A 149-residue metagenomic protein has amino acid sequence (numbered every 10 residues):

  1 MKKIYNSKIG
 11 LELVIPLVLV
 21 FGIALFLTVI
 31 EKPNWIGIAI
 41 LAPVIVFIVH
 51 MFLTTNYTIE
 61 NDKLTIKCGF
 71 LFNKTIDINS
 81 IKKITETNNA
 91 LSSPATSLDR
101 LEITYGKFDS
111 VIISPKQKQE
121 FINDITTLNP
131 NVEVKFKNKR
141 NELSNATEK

Functional and structural regions predicted by a protein language model:
M1-E31, L98-E102, F108, N145-K149: N-terminal membrane-targeting/pre-transmembrane regions
K3-N6, A39-H50, S93: Short, solvent-exposed secondary-structure boundary motifs
K32-I40: Short, aromatic-rich membrane-interface segments at the entry and exit of alpha-helical transmembrane domains
L41-D77: Conserved beta-hairpin
K67-E120, N138-K149: Non-transmembrane, membrane-adjacent beta-strand/coil modules in membrane-associated proteins and peripheral
I125-T126: Membrane-proximal intrinsically disordered regions of secretory-pathway and membrane-system proteins
